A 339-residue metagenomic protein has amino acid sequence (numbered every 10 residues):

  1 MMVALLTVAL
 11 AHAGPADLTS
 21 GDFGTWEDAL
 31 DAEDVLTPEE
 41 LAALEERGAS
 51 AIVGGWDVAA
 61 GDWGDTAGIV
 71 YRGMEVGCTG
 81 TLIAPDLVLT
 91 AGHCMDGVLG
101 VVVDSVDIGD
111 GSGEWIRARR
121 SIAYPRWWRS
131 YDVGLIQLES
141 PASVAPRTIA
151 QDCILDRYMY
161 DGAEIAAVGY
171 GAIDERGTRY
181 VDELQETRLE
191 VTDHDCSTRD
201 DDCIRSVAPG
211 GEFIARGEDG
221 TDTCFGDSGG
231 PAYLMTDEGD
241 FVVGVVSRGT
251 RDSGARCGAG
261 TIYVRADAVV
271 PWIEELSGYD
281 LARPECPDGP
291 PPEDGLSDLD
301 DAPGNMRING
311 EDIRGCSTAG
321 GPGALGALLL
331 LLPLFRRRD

Functional and structural regions predicted by a protein language model:
V3-A13, L331-F335: Hydrophobic h-region of N-terminal signal peptides that target proteins for export in Gram-negative bacteria
L10-L89, V98-S105, G109-G111, I122 (+4 more regions): Protease-domain processing segments flanking chymotrypsin-fold serine proteases, especially trypsin-like
S20, G77, T81-M95, L99 (+3 more regions): C-terminal subregion of chymotrypsin/trypsin-like serine protease catalytic domains
G24, A29, T37, G111-S121 (+3 more regions): Chymotrypsin/trypsin-fold serine protease catalytic domain
I69-R72, I83-P85, A91-C94, V103-V106 (+5 more regions): Active-site-proximal beta-strand/loop segments in catalytic clefts of secreted hydrolases
M74-E75, G109-S112, R176-T178, T236-F241: Short, solvent-exposed loop/turn segments that connect beta-strands within catalytic domains and beta-strand-rich
C316-T318: Terminal processing/anchoring signals of secreted or surface-associated proteins and related intramolecular
G321-R338: A cross-kingdom C-terminal cell-surface attachment/processing module
